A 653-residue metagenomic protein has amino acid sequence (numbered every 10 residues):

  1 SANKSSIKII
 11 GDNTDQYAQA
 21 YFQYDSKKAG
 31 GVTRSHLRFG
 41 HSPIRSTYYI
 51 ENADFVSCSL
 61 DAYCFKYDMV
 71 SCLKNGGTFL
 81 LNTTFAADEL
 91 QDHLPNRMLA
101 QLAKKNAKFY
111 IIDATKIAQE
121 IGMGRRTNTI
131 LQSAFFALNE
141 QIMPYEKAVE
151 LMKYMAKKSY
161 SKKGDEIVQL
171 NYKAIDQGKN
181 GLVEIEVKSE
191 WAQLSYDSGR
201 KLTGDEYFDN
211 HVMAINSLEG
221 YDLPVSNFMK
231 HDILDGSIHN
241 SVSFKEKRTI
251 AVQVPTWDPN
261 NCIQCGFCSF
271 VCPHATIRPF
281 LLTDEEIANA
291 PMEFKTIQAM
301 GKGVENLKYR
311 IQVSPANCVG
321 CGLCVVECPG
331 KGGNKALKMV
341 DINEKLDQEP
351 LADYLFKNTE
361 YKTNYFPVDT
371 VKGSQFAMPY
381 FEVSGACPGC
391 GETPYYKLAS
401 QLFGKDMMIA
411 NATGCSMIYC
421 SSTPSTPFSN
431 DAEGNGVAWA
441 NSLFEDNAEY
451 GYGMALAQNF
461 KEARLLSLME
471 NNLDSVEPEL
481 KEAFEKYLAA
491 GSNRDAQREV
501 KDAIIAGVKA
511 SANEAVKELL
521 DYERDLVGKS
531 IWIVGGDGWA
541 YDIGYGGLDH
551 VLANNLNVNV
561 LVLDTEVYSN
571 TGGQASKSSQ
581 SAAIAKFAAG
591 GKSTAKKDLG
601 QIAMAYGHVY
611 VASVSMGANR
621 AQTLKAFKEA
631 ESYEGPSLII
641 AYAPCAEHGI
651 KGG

Functional and structural regions predicted by a protein language model:
S1-S217, A288-M292, Q574, S581-K586 (+2 more regions): Active-site cofactor/cluster-binding pocket
A2-K4, G30-R34, D68-M69, L90-L94 (+13 more regions): Short acidic, glycine/serine/threonine-rich loops at helix termini
S5-T14, G330, L398-G404, H550-N555 (+1 more regions): Alpha-helix C-terminal capping segments
K28-G31, T47-E51, S71-L73, Q101-K104 (+7 more regions): Solvent-exposed alpha-helices and their adjacent loops that cap or buttress functional pockets in soluble metabolic
I44-T47, E51, A118-G122, M143 (+13 more regions): Alpha-helix capping and helix-loop boundary segments enriched in small/acidic/polar residues
T78-F85, A412, V560-D564: Short internal beta-strands
A148, S161-N317, V325-M408, A412-W532 (+4 more regions): Ferredoxin-type iron-sulfur electron-transfer modules and their immediate structural context
E518, D525-I533, D542-V558, L563-G653: Glycine-rich ThDP/TPP pyrophosphate-binding loop and its adjacent helix/strand module within ThDP-dependent enzymes
